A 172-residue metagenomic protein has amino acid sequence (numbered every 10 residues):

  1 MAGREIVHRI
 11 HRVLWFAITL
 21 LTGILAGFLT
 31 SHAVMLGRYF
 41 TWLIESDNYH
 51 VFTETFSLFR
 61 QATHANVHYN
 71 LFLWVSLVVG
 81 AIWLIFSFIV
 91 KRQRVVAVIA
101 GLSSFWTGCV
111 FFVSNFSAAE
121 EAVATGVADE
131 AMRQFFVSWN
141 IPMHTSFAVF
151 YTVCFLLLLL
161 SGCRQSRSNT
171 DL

Functional and structural regions predicted by a protein language model:
A2-R4, C163-L172: Short, charged juxtamembrane terminal tails flanking transmembrane helices
I6-G23, I85-G108: Interfacial segments of alpha-helical transmembrane regions
H8-L73, L77, A124-V137: Interfacial loop at the N-terminal end of multi-pass membrane proteins
V67-H68, R133-V153: Individual transmembrane alpha-helices with interfacial aromatic-anchor signatures
N70-W83, A148-F155: Core segments of transmembrane alpha-helices that mediate helix-helix packing or line hydrophobic substrate/ligand
V113-G126: Functional transmembrane-helix hotspots
F150-S168: A hydrophobic membrane-anchoring alpha-helix module
